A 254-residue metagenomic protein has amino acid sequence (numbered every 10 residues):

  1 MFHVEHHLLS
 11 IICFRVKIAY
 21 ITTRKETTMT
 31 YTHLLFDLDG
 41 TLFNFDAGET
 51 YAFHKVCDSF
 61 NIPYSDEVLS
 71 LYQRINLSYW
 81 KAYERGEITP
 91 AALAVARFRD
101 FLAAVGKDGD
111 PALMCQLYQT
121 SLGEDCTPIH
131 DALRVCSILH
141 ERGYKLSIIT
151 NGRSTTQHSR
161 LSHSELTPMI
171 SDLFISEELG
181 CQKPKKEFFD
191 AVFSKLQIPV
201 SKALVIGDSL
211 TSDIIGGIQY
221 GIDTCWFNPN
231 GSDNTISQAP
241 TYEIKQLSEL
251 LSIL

Functional and structural regions predicted by a protein language model:
M1-H7, R15: N-terminal amphipathic/hydrophobic targeting modules at extreme N-termini, encompassing cleavable Sec/SRP-type signal
I11-Y20, M29-L34, A47, D58 (+3 more regions): Asp-based, Mg2+/Mn2+-dependent phosphohydrolase catalytic module
R24-E26: Short intrinsically disordered terminal tails
T30-H130: N-terminal helical cap/lid subdomain that shapes the substrate entry/recognition surface in HAD-like hydrolases
H130-D131, E187: Short, conserved clusters of charged catalytic residues that mark active-site and nucleotide-handling motifs
D131-G143: Catalytic-core regions built around general acid/base machinery
